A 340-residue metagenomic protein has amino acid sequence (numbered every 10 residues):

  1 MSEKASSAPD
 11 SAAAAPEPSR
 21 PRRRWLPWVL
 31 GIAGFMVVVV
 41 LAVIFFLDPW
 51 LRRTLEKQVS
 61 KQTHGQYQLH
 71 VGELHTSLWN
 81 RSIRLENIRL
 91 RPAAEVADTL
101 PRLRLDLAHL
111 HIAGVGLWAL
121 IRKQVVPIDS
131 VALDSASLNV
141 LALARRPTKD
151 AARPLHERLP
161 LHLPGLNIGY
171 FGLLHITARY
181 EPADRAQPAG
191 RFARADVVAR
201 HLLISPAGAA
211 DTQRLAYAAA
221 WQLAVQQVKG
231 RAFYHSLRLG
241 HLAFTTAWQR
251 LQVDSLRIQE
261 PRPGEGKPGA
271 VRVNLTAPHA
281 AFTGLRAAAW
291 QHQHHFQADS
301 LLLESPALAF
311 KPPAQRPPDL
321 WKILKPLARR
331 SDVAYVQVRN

Functional and structural regions predicted by a protein language model:
M1-S2, N340: Short intrinsically disordered, low-complexity coil segments enriched in acidic
S2-H64, G190: N-terminal type II signal-anchor transmembrane helix that functions as the membrane-insertion/stop-transfer segment
S19-R24, V115-G116, P154: Coil-to-alpha-helix initiation sites in intrinsically disordered, low-complexity, charged segments
L55-V59, G65, H162, F282 (+1 more regions): Structured catalytic/translocation cores of nucleotide/phosphate-coupled proteins
G65-Q66, P313: Short coil-to-helix leader/linker segments, especially the first N-terminal amphipathic alpha-helix with its helix
H70-R145, H156-D184, G190-R191, R200-L256 (+2 more regions): Flexible beta-edge/linker motif
R145-A152, Q315-L320: Flexible, surface-exposed loop regions and adjacent strand-edge segments of Gram-negative outer-membrane beta-barrel
